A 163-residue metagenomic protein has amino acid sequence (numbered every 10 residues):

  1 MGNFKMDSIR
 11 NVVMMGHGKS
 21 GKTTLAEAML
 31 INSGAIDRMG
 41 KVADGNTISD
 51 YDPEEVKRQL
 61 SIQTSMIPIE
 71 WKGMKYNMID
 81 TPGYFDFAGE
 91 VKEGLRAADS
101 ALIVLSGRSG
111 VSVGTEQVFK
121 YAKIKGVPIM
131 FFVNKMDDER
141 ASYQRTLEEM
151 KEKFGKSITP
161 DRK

Functional and structural regions predicted by a protein language model:
M1-L105, S109-V111, R145, F154 (+1 more regions): P-loop NTPase switch module centered on the Walker A-proximal segment
S49-D52, G114-Q117, D138-R140: Low-complexity, flexible helical/coil segments
S100, G126-V127: Loop/turn elements at helix/coil->beta-strand transitions in domains of secreted/extracellular proteins
G110-G126: Amphipathic helical hotspot of TIR/SEFIR-family domains
P128, D137-K163: Canonical P-loop GTPase G-domain recognition
F131: Histidine-centered acyl-transfer/condensation active-site motif and its immediate structural neighborhood
N134: Active-site glycine-centered loops adjacent to acidic/histidine catalytic or metal-binding residues that shape
